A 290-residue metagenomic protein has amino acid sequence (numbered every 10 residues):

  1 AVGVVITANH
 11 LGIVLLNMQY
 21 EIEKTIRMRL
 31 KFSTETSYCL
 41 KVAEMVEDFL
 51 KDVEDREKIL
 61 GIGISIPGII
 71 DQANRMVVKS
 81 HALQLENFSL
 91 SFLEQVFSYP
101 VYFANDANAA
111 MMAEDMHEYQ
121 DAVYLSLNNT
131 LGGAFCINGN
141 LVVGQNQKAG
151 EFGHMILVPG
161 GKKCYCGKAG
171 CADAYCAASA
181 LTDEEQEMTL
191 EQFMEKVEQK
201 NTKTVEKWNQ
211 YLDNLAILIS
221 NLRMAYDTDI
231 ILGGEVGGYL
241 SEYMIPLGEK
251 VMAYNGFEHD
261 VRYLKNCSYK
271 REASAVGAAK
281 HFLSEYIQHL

Functional and structural regions predicted by a protein language model:
A1-T25, Y124-I137: Gly/Thr-rich phosphate-binding beta-strand-loop-beta motif of the actin/hexokinase/Hsp70
L16, I70-D71, F135, L157: Hydrophobic alpha-helical segments, especially N-terminal targeting/anchoring helices
I22-D121, E242-Y254: Glycine-rich phosphate-binding loop and adjoining helix at the ATP-binding site of ATP-dependent phosphoryl-transfer
T25-R27, T34-E35, S91, S98-T202: Glycine/GP-enriched mid-protein hinge/lid loop-to-helix segment characteristic of carbohydrate kinases
S37-E54, A172-Y175, T182-Y243, N266-S274: Adenine-nucleotide phosphate-binding core of ATP-dependent small-molecule kinases
E54-I59, M224-A225, F257-V261: Short helix-terminating capping/connector loops at secondary-structure junctions
I66, L127, A178, G234-E235: Short secondary-structure boundary segments
Y102-H117, G238-L290: Glycine-rich phosphate-binding/hydrolytic loop that grips phosphoryl groups
